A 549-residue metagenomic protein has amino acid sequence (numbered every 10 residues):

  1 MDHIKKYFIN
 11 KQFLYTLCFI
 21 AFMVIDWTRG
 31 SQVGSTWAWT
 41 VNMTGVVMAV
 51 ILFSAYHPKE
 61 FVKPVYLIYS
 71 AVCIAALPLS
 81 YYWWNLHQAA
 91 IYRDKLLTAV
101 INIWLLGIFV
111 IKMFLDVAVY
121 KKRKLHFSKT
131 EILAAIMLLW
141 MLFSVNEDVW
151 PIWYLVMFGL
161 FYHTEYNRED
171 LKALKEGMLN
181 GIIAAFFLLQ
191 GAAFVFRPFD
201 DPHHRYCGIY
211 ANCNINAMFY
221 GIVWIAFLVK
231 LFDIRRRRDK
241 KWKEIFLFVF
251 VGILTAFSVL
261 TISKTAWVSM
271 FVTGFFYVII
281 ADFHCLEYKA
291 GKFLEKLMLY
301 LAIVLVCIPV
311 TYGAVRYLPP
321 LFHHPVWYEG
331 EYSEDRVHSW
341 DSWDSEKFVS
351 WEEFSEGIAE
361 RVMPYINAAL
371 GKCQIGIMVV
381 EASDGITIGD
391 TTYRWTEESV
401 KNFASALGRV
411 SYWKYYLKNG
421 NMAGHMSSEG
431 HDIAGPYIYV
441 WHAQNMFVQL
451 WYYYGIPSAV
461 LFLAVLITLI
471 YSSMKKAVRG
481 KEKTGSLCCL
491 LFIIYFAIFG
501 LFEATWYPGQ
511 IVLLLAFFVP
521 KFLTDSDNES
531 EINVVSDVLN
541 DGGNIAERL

Functional and structural regions predicted by a protein language model:
H3-I9, P58-V65, L297-V304, S472-L487 (+1 more regions): A juxtamembrane structural motif centered on a specific transmembrane helix
K6, H57-P64, F114-E131, K230-L247 (+2 more regions): Membrane-interface helix-loop-helix junctions at transmembrane boundaries of multi-pass membrane enzymes, predominantly
Q12-G30, A49-P151, F187-V195, I494-F496: N-terminal hydrophobic segments of proteins, predominantly signal-anchor/transmembrane helices of inner/organellar
Y15-W27, G45-I51, G274-V278, C489-F499 (+2 more regions): Transmembrane alpha-helices of multi-pass inner-membrane enzymes
L17-I20, E244-V251, N445, L463-L466 (+2 more regions): Loop-to-helix entry and N-terminal half of a specific, functionally important transmembrane alpha helix in multi-pass
V46-A49, L105, F109, A134-L142 (+5 more regions): Alpha-helical transmembrane segments of multi-pass inner-membrane proteins
L260, C285-V400: A membrane-periplasm/extracellular boundary helix in multi-pass inner-membrane enzymes that assemble envelope glycans
G376-Y454: Long extracytoplasmic/lumenal interhelical loops at the membrane interface of multi-pass membrane proteins
